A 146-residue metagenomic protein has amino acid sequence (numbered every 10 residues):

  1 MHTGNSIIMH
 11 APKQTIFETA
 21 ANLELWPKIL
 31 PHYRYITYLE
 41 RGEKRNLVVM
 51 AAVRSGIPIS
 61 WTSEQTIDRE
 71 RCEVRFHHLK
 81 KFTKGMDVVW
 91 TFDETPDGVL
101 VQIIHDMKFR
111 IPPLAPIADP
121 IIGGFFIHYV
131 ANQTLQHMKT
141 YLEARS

Functional and structural regions predicted by a protein language model:
M1-K44: Hydrophobic ligand-binding cavity/cleft-lining segments
H2-S6, Y33, R45-L47, S60-T62 (+3 more regions): Intrinsic-disorder/low-complexity, polar/charged segments enriched in Ser/Thr/Lys/Arg/Asp/Glu/Gln
N5-I7, I36-T37, W61-I67, H78 (+2 more regions): Hydrophobic/aromatic beta-strand elements that line small-molecule binding cavities or substrate pockets in beta-rich
A11-K13, E70-R71, T95-D97: Short loop segments at secondary-structure junctions
P12-E18, F126, V130, T134: Short amphipathic alpha-helical segments
T15-A20, W26, V48, Q65 (+3 more regions): Hydrophobic pocket/interface hotspot
T37-T83, N132-S146: Glycine-rich portal/gate segments that line the openings of hydrophobic small-molecule binding cavities
H78-N132: Beta-strand/loop substructures that line and gate deep hydrophobic ligand-binding cavities in soluble
